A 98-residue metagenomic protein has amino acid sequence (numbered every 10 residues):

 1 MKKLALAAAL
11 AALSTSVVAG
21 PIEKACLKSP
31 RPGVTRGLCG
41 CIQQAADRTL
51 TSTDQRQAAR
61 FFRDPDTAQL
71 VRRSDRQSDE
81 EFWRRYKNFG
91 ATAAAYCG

Functional and structural regions predicted by a protein language model:
L4-L13: Sec-dependent N-terminal signal peptides
A11, L27, Q43, V71-S74 (+1 more regions): Residue-level detector of alpha-helix boundaries and kinks
T15-A19: Sec/Tat signal peptide C-region and signal peptidase I cleavage site
G20-T67: Short N-proximal segments of mature Sec-exported proteins
R48-G98: Compact alpha-helical subdomains of small soluble proteins
